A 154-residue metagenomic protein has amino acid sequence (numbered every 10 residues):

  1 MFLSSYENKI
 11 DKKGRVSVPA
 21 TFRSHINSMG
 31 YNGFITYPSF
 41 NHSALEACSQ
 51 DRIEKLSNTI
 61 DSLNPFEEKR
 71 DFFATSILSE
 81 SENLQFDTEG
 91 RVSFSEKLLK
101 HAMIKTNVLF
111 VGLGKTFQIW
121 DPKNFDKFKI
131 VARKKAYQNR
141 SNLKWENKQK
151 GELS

Functional and structural regions predicted by a protein language model:
M1-E7, K12-R15, T21-L84, T88-E89 (+1 more regions): Flexible "stalk/tail and boundary" regions
